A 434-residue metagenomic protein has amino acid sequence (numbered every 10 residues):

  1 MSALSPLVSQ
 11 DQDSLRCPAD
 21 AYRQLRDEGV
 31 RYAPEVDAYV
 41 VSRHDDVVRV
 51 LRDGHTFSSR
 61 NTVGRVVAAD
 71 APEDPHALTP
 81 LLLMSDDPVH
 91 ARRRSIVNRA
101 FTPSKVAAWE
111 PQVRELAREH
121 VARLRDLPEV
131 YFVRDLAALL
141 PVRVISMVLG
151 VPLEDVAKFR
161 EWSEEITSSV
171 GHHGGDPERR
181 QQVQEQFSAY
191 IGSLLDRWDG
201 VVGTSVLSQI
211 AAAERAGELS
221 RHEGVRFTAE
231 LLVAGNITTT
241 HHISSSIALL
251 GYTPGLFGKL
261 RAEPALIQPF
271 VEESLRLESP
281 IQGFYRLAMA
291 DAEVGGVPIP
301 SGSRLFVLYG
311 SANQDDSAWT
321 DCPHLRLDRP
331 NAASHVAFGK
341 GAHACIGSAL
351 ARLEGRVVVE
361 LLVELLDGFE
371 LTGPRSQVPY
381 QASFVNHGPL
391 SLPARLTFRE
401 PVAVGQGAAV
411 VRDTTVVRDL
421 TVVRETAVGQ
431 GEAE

Functional and structural regions predicted by a protein language model:
M1-E434: Cytochrome P450
